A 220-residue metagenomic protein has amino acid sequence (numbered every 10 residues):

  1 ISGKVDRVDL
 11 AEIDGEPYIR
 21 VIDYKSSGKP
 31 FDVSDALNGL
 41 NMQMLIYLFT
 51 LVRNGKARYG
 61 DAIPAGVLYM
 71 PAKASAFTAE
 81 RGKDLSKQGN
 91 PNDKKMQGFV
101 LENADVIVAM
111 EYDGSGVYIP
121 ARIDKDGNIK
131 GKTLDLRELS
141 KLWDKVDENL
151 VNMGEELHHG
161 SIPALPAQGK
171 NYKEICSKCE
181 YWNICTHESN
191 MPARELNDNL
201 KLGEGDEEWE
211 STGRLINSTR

Functional and structural regions predicted by a protein language model:
I1-R220: Structural signature of nuclease core domains in nucleic-acid processing machines
